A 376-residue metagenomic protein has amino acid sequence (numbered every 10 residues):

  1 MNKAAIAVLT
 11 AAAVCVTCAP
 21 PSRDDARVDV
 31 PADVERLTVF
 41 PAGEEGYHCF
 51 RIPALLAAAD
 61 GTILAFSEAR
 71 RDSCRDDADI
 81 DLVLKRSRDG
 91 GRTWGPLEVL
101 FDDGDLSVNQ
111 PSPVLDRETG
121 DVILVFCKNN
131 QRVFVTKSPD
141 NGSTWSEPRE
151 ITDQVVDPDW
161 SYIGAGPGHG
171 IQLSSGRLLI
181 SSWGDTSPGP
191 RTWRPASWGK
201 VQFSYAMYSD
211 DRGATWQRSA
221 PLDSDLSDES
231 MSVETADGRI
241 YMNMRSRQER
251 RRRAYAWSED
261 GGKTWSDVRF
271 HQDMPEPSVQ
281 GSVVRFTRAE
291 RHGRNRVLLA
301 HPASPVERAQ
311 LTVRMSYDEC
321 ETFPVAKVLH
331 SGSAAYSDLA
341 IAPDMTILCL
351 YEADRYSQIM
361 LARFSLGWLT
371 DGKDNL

Functional and structural regions predicted by a protein language model:
M1-A7: Bacterial N-terminal signal peptides that target proteins for export
V16-T17: C-terminal motif of bacterial Sec signal peptides marking the signal peptidase cleavage site
P20-L376: Asp-box/BNR beta-propeller blade signature and adjacent active/binding-site loops in extracellular glycan-interacting
